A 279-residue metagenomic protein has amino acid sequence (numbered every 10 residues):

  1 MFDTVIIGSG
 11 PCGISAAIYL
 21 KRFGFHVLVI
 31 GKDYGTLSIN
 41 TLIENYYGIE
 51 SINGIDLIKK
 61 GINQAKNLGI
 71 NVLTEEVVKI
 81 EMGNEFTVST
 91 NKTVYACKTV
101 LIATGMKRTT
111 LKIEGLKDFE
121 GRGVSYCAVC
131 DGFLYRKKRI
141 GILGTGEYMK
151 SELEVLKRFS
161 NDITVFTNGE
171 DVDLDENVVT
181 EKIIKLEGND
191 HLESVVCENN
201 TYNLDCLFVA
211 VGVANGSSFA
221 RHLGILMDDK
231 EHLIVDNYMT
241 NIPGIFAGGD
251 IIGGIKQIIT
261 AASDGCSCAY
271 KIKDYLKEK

Functional and structural regions predicted by a protein language model:
M1-V5, V72-K137, S194-E198, F208 (+2 more regions): FAD-binding core/adjacent interface of flavoenzyme oxidoreductases
F2-D56, K138-K150, E154-V172, N177: Beta1-alpha1 glycine-rich phosphate/pyrophosphate-binding loop at the start of Rossmann-like nucleotide-binding domains
L28-I30, L73, L101, S125 (+4 more regions): Hydrophobic/aromatic beta-strand patches that form the interior of the parallel beta-sheet core in alpha/beta enzyme
I39, D274-K279: Active-site-proximal substrate-binding core of FAD-dependent oxidoreductases
Y46, S51-V72: Conserved FAD-binding subdomain of flavin-dependent enzymes
A65-G83, T87-S89, Y95-C97, R158-V235 (+1 more regions): A Rossmann-like FAD-binding core segment of flavoenzymes
K107, K112, D118-L134, V211-Q257 (+2 more regions): FAD-site-proximal beta/loop scaffold in flavoenzymes
